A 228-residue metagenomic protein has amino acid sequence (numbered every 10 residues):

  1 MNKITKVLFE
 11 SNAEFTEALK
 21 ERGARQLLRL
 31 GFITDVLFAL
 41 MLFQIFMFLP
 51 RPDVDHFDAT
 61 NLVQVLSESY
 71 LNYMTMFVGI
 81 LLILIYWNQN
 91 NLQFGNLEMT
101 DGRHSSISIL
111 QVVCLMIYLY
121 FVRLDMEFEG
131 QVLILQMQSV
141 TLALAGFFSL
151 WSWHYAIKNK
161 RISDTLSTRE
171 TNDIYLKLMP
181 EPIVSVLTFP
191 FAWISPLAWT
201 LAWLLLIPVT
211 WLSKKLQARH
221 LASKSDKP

Functional and structural regions predicted by a protein language model:
N2-P228: Multi-pass alpha-helical transmembrane bundle typical of ion/small-solute transporters and intramembrane aspartyl
